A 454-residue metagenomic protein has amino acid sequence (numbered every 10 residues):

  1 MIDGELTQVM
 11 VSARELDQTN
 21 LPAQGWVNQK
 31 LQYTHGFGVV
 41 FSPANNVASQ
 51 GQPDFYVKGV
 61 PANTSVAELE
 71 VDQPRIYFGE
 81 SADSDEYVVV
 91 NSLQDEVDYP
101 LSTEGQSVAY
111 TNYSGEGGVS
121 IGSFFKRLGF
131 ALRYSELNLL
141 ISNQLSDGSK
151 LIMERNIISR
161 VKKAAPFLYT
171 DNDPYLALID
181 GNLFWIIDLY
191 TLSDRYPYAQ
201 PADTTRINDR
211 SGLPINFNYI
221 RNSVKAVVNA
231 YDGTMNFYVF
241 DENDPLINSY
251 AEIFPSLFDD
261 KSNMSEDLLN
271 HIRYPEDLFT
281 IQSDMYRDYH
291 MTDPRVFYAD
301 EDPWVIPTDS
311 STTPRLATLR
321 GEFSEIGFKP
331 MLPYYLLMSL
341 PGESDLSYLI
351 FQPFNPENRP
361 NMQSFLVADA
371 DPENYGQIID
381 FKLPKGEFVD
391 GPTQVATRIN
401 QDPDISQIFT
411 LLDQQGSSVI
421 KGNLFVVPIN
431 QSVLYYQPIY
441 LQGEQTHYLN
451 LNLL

Functional and structural regions predicted by a protein language model:
M1-L454: Soluble extracytoplasmic regions of secretory-pathway and membrane proteins
